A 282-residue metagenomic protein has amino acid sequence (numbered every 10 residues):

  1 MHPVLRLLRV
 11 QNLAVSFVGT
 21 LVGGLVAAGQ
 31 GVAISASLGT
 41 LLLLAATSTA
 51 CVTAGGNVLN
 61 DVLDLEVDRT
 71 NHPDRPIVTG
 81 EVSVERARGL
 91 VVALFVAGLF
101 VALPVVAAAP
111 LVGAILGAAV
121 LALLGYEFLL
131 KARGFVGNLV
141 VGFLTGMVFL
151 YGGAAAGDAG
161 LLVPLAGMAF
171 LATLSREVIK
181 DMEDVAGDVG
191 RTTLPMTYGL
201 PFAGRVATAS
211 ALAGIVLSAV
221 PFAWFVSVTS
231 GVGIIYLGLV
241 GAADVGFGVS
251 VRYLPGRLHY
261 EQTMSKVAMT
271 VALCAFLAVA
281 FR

Functional and structural regions predicted by a protein language model:
H2, A223-R282: Extended hydrophobic alpha-helices typical of membrane-associated regions
H2-L7, A14, R75-L165: Intramembrane alpha-helical segments
H2-P3, D61, E66, L121-G134 (+4 more regions): C-terminal ends of transmembrane helices
Q11-V15, G19, A36, T40-S48 (+8 more regions): Alpha-helical transmembrane segments of integral membrane proteins
S16-L63, F95-L103, P110-L124, D158-I179: Membrane-embedded alpha-helical segments that form the functional core of polytopic membrane enzymes, especially those
V18-G23, L139-A154, T197-A203, T263-V279: Small-residue-rich segments of transmembrane alpha-helices in multi-pass membrane proteins, especially helix faces
T20-A28, G98-V106, L123-E127, V148-A156 (+3 more regions): Structural signal for membrane-spanning alpha-helices in multi-pass inner-membrane proteins, emphasizing helix cores
S48-L99, F170-F225: Solvent-exposed interhelical
